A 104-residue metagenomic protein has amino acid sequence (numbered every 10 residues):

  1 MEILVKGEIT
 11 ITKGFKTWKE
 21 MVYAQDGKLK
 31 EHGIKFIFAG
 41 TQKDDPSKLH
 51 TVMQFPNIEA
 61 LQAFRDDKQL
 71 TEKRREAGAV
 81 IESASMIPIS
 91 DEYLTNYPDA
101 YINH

Functional and structural regions predicted by a protein language model:
M1-D66, E82-H104: Short S/T/G/P-rich N-terminal loop/turn motif that feeds into the first structured element of a domain
Q69: Short acidic-hydrophobic sequence patches enriched in Asp/Glu that either
E72-A79, A84: Outer-membrane beta-barrel domain signature
